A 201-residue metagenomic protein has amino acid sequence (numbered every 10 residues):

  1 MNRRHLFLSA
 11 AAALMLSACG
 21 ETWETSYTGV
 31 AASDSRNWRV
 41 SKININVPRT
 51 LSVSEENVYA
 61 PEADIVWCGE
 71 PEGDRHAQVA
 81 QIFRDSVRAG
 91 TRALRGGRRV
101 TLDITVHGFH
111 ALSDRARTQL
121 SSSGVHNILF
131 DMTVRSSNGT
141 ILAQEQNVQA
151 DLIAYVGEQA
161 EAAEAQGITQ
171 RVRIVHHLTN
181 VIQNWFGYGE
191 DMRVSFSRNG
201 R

Functional and structural regions predicted by a protein language model:
R3-L8, C19: N-terminal export leaders
C19-H76, D191-R201: A structural "domain/chain start" motif
A31-A32, R99-D103, H107, S113 (+1 more regions): An exposure/low-complexity boundary signal
V58-Y59, D64-G73, A143-N184: Short secondary-structure boundary motifs at beta->alpha junctions and helix caps
I65-A89, R98, I104: Surface-exposed acidic loop/strand-edge motifs in secreted or periplasmic proteins that form small linear binding
R88-R92, G96, A111, T179 (+1 more regions): Sec-exported extracytoplasmic/periplasmic mature domains
A93-L142, A154-Y155, E164: Surface-exposed short loop/turn segments
